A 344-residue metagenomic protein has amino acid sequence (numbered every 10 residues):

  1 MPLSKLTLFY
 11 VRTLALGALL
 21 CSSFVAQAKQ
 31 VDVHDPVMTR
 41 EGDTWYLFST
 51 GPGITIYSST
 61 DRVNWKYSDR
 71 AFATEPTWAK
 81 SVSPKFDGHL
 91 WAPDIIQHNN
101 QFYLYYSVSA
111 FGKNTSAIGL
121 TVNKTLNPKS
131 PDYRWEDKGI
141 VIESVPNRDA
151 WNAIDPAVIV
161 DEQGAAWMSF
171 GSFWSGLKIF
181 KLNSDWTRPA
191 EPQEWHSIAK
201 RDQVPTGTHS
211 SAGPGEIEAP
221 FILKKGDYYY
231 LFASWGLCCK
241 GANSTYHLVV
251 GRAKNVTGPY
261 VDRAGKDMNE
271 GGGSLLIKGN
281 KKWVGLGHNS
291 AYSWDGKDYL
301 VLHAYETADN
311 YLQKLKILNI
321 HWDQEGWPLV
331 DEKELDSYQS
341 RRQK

Functional and structural regions predicted by a protein language model:
P2-L14: Bacterial N-terminal signal peptides that target proteins for export
K5, S23-F24: Compositionally biased regions
R12-S23: Bacterial N-terminal signal peptides
A26-K344: Carbohydrate-active catalytic/glycan-binding domains of CAZyme proteins, especially the secreted or lumenal ectodomains
